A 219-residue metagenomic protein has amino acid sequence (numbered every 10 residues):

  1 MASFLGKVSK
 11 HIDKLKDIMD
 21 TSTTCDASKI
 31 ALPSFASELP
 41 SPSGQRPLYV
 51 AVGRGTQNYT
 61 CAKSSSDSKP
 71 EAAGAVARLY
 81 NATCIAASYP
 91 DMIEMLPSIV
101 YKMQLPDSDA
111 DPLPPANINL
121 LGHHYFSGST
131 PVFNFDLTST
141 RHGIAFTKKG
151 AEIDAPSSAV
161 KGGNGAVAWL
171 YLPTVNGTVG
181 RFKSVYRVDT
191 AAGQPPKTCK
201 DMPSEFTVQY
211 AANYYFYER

Functional and structural regions predicted by a protein language model:
A2-Q57, S65-R219: Primary mode marks residue(s) on the alpha4-beta5-alpha5 output face of response regulator receiver
